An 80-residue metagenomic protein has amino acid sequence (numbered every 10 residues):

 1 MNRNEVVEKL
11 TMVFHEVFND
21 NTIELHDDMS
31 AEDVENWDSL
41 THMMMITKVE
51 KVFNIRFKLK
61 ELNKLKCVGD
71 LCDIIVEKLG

Functional and structural regions predicted by a protein language model:
N2-W37, T41-I46, K51-G80: Phosphopantetheine-dependent thiolation modules in NRPS/PKS and related acyl-activating systems
